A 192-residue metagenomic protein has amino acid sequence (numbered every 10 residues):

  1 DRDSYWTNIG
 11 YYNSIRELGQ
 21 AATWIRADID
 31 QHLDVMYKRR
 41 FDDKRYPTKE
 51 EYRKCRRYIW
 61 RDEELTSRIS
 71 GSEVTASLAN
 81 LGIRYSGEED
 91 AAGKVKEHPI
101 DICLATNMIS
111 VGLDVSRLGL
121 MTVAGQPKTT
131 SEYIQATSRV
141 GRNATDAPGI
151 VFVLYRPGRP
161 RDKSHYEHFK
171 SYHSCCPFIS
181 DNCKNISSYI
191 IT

Functional and structural regions predicted by a protein language model:
R2-I102, P127-T129, N143: Conserved C-terminal RecA-like helicase domain
Y5-W6, H32, I59-W60, S116-L120 (+2 more regions): Short glycine-/polar-rich loops that comprise or flank the Walker A/P-loop and associated switch/sensor motifs
Y12-I15, A105-M108, Y155-P157: A short beta-strand-to-loop transition that corresponds to the Sensor-1 phosphate-sensing loop of AAA+ P-loop ATPases
W24-I29, L81, L118-T122, T137-V140 (+1 more regions): Short secondary-structure boundary/capping segments
P99, Q135, R139-S180: Conserved segment of the helicase C-terminal RecA-like domain
C103-G119, A136-N143: SF2 helicase motor core recognition
I109-G125, E132, G149-V153: A short beta-strand element within the Helicase C-terminal
C183-T192: Long, largely alpha-helical accessory region at the distal end of helicase-like NTP-driven motors
